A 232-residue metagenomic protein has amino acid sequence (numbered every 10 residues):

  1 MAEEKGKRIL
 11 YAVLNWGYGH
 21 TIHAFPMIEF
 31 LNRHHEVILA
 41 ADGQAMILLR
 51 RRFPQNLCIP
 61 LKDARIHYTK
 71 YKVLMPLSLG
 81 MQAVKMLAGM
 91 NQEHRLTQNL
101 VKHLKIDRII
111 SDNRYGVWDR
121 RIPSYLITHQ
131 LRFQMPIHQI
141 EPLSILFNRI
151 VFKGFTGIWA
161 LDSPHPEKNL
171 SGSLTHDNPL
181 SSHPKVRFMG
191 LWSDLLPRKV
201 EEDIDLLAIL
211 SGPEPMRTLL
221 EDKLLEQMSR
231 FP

Functional and structural regions predicted by a protein language model:
K5-N15, R33, I38-A83: Conserved nucleotide-sugar phosphate-binding/catalytic loop shared by glycosyltransferases and other
A12-F25, M216-T218: A short, glycine/small-residue-rich beta-strand->loop->alpha-helix junction that serves as a flexible
T21-L31, A45: Short amphipathic alpha-helix
A41-I47, I109-G116, S193-D194: Short, polar loop motifs at secondary-structure junctions
L74-W118: Conserved nucleotide-sugar donor-binding subdomain of glycosyltransferases
R120-M135: Active-site proximal beta-strand in glycosyltransferases
M135-T218: A nucleotide-sugar donor-handling region in carbohydrate enzymes
L219-P232: Short hydrophobic signal-anchor/transmembrane segments that target glycosyltransferases and glycosylation machinery
